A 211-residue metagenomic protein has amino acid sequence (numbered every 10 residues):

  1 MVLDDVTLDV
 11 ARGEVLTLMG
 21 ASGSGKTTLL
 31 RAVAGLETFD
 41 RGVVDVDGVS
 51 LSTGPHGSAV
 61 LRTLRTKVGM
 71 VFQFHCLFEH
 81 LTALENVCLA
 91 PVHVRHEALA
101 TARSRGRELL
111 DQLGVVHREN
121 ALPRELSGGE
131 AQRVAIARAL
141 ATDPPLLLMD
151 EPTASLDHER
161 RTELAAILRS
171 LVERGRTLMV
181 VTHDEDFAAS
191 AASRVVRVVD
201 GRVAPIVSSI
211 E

Functional and structural regions predicted by a protein language model:
A34: Helix-to-loop junction immediately C-terminal to a conserved catalytic motif
G42-T53: Conserved ABC transporter NBD signature motif
L51-G69, L99-A100: ABC ATPase NBD coupling module
A121, T142, R174: Conserved signature/switch motifs of ABC ATPase nucleotide-binding domains
L122-L126, E130: Conserved ABC ATPase signature
L147-D150: Catalytic Walker B motif of ABC-type/P-loop ATPase nucleotide-binding domains
H158-R160: Helix N-cap at the start of a conserved alpha-helix in ABC-type nucleotide-binding domains
